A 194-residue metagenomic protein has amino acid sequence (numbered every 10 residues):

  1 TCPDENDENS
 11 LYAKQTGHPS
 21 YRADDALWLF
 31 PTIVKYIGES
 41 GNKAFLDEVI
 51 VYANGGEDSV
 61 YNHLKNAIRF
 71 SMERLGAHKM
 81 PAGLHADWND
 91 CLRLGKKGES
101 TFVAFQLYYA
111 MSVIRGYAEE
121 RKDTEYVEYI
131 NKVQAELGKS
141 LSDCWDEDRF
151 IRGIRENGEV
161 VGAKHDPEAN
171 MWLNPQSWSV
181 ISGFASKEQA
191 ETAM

Functional and structural regions predicted by a protein language model:
T1-K79, T101-Y108: Aromatic-rich carbohydrate-recognition surfaces in CAZymes
C2-S20, G83-E99, E156-H165: Acidic/His metal-coordination segments adjacent to aromatic residues that form catalytic metal sites in metalloenzymes
Y21, K43-A44, H78, A86 (+6 more regions): Flexible, active-site-adjacent loop/turn segments at secondary-structure boundaries
G41-A44, M72-A82, S142-F150, A185-Q189: Proline-centered turn/helix-capping motifs that create local helix->coil transitions or kinks
V51-Y52, N89, L94, E156 (+2 more regions): A generic structural micro-environment signature that highlights single residues at secondary-structure boundaries
Y52-S112, Y117-E125, E136-S142: Long, charged, mostly alpha-helical binding arms that flank functional sites
Q106-M194: Catalytic cores of carbohydrate-active enzymes
